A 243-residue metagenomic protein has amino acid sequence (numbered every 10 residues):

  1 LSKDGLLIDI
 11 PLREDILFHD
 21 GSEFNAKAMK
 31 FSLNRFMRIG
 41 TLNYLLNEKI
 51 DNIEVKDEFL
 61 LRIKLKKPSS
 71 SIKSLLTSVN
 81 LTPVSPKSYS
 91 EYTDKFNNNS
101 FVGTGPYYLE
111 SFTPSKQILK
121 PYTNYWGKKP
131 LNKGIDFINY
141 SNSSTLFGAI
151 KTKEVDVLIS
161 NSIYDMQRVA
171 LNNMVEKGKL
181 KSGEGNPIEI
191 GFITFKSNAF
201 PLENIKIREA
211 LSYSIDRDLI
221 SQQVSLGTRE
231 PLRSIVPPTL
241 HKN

Functional and structural regions predicted by a protein language model:
L1-G40, R62, A149, P201-E203: Aromatic- and charge-enriched surface segment that lines or borders ligand/interaction sites
S2-D4, D57, T113: Residue-level recognition of beta-strand termini and adjacent short loop/turns
L7-P11, M29-S32, L61-I63, G105-Y108 (+3 more regions): Short, well-ordered beta-strand elements
D9-P11, L45-Y89: Surface-exposed binding/hinge segments that line and control ligand-binding clefts or catalytic entry sites
N25-S32, L60-R62, G105-P106, N132-G134 (+2 more regions): Alpha-helical secondary-structure segments
N52-I53, E110-I118, D136-A199, Q222: Extracellular/periplasmic solute-recognition and catalytic clefts
T77-P130, G134, S144: Gly/Pro-rich hinge or "lid" segments in bacterial periplasmic/extracellular proteins
P231-N243: Structural transition elements
